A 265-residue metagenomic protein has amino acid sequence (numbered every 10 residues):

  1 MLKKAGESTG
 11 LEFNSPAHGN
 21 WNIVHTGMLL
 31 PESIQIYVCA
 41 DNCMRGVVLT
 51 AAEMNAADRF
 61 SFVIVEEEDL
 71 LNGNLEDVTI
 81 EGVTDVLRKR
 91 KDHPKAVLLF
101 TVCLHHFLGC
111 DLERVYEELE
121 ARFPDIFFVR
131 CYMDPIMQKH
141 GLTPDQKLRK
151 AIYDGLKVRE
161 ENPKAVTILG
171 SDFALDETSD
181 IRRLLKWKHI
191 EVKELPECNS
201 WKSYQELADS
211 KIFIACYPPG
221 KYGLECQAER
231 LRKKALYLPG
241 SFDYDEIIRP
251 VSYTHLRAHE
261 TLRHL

Functional and structural regions predicted by a protein language model:
L2-A56: N-terminal basic/disordered segments at the start of proteins
A5-G10, A57-I80, V129-T143, D180-E191: Acidic/glycine-enriched edge-of-secondary-structure segments
F13-S15, Y37-D41, T101-V102, I168-A174 (+2 more regions): Structural motif
F62-L71, K95-H105, V129-Y132, A165-G170: Short glycine-rich or small-residue beta-strand-to-loop segments that form or flank ligand, phosphate, metal/Fe-S
R90-E117, C198-K221: N-terminal glycine-rich phosphate/adenylate-binding segment common to multiple enzyme folds
L108-G155, L238, I247: Long, charge-dense
K193-E194, N199-R249: Long, internal scaffold/assembly segments composed of regular secondary structure
T254-H264: Conserved small/polar residues in nucleotide/adenosyl-binding loops
